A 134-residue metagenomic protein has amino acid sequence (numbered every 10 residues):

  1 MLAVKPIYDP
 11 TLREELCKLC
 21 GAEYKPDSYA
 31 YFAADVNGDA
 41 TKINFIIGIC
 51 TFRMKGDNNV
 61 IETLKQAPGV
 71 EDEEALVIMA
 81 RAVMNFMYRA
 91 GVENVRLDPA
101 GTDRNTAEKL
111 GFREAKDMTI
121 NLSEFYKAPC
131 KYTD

Functional and structural regions predicted by a protein language model:
M1-P26, K131-D134: Short amphipathic alpha-helix that is part of the acyltransferase structural core
D27-Y31: Short loop/turn microsegments at loop-to-beta-strand junctions
D35-E74: Conserved donor-binding loop and adjoining core beta-sheet/short helix segment in diverse acyl/aminoacyl transferases
E71-N85: Conserved acetyl-CoA-binding loop-helix of GNAT-fold acetyltransferases
N85-Y88, E108: Non-catalytic positions within long, well-ordered alpha-helices that form the structural scaffold/packing of enzyme
M87-A100: Conserved GNAT acetyl-CoA-binding A-motif
A100-D117: Conserved active-site alpha-helix within GNAT-family acetyltransferase domains
K116-D134: C-terminal "cap" of GNAT-fold acetyltransferases
